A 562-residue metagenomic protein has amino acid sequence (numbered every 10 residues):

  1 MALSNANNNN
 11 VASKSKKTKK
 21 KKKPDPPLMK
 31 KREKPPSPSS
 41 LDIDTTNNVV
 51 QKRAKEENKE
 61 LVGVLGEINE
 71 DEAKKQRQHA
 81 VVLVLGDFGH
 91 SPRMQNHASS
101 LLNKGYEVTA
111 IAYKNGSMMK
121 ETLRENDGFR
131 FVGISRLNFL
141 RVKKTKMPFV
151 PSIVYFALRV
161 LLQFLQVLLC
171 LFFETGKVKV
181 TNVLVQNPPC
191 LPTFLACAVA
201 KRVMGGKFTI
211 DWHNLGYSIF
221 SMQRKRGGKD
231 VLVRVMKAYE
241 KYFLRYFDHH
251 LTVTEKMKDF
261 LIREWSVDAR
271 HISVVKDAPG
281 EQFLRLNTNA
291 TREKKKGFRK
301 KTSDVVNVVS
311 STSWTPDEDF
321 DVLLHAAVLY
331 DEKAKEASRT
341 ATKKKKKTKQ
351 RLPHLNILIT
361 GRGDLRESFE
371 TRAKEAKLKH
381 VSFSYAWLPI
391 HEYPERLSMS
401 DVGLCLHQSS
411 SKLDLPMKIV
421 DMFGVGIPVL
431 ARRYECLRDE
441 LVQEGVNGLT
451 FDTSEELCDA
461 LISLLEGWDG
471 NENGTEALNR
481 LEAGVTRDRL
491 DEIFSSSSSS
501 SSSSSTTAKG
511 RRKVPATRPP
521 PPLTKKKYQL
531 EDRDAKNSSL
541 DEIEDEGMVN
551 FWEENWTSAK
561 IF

Functional and structural regions predicted by a protein language model:
M1-N5, A12-G133, A334-T340, Y434 (+4 more regions): N-terminal subdomain of nucleotide-sugar transferases
P92, N96, S313-K343, K347 (+1 more regions): A conserved mid-protein helix/loop that constitutes part of the nucleotide-sugar donor-binding site
S99, L168-F172, L191-M204, I210 (+2 more regions): Membrane-proximal helix-turn-helix segments that form the acceptor-binding/catalytic region of lipid-linked
R245, H249-T252, K258-R292: Helix-loop-beta element that forms the nucleotide-linked donor phosphate-binding surface in glycosyltransferases
E293-E318, L324-L329, L358: Conserved donor-binding/catalytic core segment of Leloir-type glycosyltransferases
V309, S313, E444-E455, I462-D469: Conserved acidic donor-binding segment of nucleotide-sugar-dependent glycosyltransferases
E318, W387-R396, G403-D421, A431-E440: Nucleotide-sugar-dependent
K346-H354, L358-G361, R366-P394: Nucleotide-activated donor-binding/catalytic signature segment of Leloir-type glycosyltransferases, i.e., the conserved
